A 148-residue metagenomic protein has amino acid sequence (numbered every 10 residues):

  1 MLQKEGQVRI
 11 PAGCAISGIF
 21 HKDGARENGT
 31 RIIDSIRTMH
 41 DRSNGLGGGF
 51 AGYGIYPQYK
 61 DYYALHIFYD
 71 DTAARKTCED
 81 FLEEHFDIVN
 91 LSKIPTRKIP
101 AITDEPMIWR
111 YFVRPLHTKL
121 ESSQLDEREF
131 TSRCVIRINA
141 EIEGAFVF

Functional and structural regions predicted by a protein language model:
M1-F148: N-terminal segments that mediate ammonia production and transfer in glutamine-dependent amidotransferase systems
